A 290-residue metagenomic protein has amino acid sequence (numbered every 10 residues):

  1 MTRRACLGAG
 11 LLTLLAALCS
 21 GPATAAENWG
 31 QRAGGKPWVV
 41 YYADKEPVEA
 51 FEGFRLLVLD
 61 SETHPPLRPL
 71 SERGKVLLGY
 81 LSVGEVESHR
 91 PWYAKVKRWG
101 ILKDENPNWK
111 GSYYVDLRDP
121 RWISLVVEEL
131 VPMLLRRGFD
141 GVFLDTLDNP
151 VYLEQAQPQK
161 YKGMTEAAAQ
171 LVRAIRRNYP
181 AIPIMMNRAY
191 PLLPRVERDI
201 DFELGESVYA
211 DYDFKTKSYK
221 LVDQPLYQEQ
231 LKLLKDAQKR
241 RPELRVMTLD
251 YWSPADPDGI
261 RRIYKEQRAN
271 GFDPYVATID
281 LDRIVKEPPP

Functional and structural regions predicted by a protein language model:
M1-T2, L14: Disordered, low-complexity tails and leader-like regions
R3-L7: N-terminal export leaders
A9-L18: Bacterial N-terminal signal peptides
G21-A25: Sec/Tat signal peptide C-region and signal peptidase I cleavage site
A26-P290: Glycan-processing catalytic domains of CAZymes
